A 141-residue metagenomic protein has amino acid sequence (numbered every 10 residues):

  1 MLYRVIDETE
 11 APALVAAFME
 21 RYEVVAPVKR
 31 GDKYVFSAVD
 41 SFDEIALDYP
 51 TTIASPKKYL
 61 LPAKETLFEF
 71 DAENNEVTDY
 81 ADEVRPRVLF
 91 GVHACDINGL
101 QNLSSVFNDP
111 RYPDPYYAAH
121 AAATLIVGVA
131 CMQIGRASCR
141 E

Functional and structural regions predicted by a protein language model:
M1-E141: Iron-sulfur-associated redox domains of electron-transfer enzymes in respiratory and anaerobic energy metabolism
